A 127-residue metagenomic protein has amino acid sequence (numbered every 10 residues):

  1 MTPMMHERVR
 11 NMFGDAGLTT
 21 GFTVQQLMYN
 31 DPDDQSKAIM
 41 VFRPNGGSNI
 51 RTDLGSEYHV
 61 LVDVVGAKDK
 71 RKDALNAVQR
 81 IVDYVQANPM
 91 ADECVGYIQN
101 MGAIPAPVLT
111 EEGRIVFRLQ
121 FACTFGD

Functional and structural regions predicted by a protein language model:
M1-F22, R43-D127: Charged, amphipathic alpha-helical segments and their flanking helix caps
L18-T20, Y29, D33-Q35: N-terminal start-of-domain structural block
L27-P32, R51-G55: Histidine-centered catalytic/metal-coordination loop motif
D34-N45: A short, hydrophobic beta-strand-centered structural micro-motif
